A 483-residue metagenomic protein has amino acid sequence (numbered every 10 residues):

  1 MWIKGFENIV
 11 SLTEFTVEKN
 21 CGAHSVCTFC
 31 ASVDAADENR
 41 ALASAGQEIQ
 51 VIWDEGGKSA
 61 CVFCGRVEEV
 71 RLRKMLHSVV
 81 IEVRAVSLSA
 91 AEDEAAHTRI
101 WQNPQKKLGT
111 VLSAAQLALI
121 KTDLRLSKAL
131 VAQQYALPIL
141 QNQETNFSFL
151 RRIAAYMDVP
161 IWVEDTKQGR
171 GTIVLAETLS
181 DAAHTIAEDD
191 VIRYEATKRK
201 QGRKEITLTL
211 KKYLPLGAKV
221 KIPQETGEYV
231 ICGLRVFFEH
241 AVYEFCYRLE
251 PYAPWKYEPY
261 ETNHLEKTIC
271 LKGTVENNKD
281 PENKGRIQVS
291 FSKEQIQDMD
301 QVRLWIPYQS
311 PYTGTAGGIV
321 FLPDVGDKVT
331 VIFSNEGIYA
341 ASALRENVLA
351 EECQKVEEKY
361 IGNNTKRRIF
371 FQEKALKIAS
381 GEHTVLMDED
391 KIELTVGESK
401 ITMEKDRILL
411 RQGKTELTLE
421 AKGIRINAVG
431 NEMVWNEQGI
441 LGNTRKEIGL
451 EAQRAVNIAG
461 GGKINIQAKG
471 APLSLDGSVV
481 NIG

Functional and structural regions predicted by a protein language model:
M1-G46, V86-A90, Q141, D165-G169 (+3 more regions): Juxtamembrane "anchor/assembly" segments of surface/extracellular structural proteins
W2, T172-I173, H184, K219 (+4 more regions): Intrinsic-disorder/coil detector with helix-boundary
D37-R125, P138-I139: Surface-exposed cap/loop segments at beta↔alpha junctions
C61-L72, G227-F237, G273, A343: Short beta-strand-centered aromatic/proline hotspots
S78-E94, V242-P259, V289-D298, T365: Short solvent-exposed strand/turn elements
L88-I186, N283-R286, S290-R303: Charged- and aromatic-enriched interaction segments used to assemble and dock large macromolecular complexes
D93-Q105, S148, A155, L175-L216 (+6 more regions): Surface-exposed, non-catalytic interaction/assembly patches
L117, K211, F238-H240, K256-N443: Hydrophobic packing positions characteristic of elongated beta-solenoid/beta-helix-type spike/fiber shafts
